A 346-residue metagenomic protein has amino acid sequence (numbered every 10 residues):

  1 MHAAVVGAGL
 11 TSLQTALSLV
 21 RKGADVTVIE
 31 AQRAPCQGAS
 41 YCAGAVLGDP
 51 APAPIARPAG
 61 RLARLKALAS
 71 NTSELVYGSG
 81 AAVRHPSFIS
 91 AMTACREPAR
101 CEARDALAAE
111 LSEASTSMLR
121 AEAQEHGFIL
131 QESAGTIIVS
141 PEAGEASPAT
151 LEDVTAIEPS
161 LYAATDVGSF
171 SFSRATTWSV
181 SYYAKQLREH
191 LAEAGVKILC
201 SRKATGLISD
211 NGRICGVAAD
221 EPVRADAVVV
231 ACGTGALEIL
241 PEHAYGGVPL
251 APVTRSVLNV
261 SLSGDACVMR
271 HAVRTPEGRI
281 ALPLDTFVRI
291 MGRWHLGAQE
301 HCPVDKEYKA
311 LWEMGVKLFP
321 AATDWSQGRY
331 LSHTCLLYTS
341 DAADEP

Functional and structural regions predicted by a protein language model:
A3-T27: N-terminal Rossmann-like FAD-binding beta1-loop-alpha1 element of flavoenzymes
T11, A34, G235: Conserved Rossmann-like nucleotide-cofactor binding loop
A24-A39: Glycine-rich FAD pyrophosphate-binding loop
A45-V46, A51, R57-A91, A227 (+1 more regions): Active-site substrate-recognition segment that forms the wall of the catalytic cavity or substrate channel
R61-E189: Flavin (FAD/FMN) cofactor-binding and adjacent substrate-gating region of FAD-dependent oxidoreductase domains
C200-R213: A conserved short coil-to-beta-strand element within the FAD-binding core of flavoproteins
D220-A227: Core beta-strand elements of the Rossmann-like FAD/NAD(P) dinucleotide-binding domain in flavoenzyme oxidoreductases
Y338-P346: Single conserved hydrophobic/aromatic residue that forms the stacking wall/gate of nucleotide- or nucleobase-binding
